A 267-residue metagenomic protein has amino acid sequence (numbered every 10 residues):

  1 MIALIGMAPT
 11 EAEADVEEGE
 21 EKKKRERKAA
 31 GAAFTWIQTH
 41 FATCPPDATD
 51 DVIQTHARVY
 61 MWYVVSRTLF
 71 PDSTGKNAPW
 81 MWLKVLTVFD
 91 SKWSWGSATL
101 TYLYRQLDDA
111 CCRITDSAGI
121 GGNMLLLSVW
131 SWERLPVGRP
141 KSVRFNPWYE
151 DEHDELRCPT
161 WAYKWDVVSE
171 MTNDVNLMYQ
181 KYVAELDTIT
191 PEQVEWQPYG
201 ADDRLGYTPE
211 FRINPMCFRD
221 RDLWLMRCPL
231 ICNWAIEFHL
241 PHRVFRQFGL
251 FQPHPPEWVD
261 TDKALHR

Functional and structural regions predicted by a protein language model:
M1-R267: Structural stabilizers in ordered domains
